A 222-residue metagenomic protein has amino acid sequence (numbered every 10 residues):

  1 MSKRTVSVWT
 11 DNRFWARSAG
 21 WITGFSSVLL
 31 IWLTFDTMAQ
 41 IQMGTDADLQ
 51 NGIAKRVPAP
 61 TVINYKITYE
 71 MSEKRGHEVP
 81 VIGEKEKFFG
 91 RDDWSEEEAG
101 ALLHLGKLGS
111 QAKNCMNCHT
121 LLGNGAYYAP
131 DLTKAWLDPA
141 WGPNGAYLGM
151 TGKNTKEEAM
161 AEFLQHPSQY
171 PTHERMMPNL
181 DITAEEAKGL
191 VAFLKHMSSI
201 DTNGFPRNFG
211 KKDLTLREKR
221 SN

Functional and structural regions predicted by a protein language model:
S2-Y65, F193: Extended surface/linker regions that mediate inter-domain or inter-protein docking in multi-component redox
V8-D11, K107-M116, G125-P130, N154-E157 (+2 more regions): Sequence context surrounding c-type heme c attachment/ligation sites in exported
W15-M38, E158-Q169, R175-N222: C-terminal capping alpha-helices of c-type cytochrome domains
V62-Q111, K153, N222: Electrostatic cytochrome c docking/interface patches
F88, K107, T120-F163, M176-D181: Gly/Gly-Pro-rich "capping" loops immediately C-terminal to redox-active cysteine motifs in periplasmic/lumenal
W94, T172-H173: Compact DNA/chromatin-associated regulatory and scaffold domains in nuclear/nucleoid proteins
G106, A112-L122, M177, L190-L194: The canonical Cys-X-X-Cys-His
C115-M116, D138, Q169-Y170, I200: A general structural signal for well-ordered secondary-structure junctions
